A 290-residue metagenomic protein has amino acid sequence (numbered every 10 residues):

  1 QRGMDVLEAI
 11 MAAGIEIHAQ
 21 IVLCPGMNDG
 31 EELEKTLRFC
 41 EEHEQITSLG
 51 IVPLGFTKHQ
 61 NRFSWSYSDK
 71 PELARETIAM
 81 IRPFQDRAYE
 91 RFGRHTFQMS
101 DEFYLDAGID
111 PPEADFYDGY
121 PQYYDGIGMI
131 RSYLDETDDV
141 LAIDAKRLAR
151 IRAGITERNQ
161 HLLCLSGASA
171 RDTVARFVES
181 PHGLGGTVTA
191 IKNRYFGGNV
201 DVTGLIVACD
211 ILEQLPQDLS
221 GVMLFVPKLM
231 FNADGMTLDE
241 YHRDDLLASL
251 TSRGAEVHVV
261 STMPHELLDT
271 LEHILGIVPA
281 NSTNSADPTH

Functional and structural regions predicted by a protein language model:
Q1-M4, E34-T47, R171-V178, A208-C209 (+1 more regions): Phosphate-binding glycine-rich loops and adjacent basic patches that engage nucleotide phosphates, nucleic-acid
G3-F63, E72-E102: Conserved C-terminal portion of the radical SAM core fold that forms the substrate/S-adenosylmethionine-binding
P25-M27, F103, S169-A170, M230: Residues that cap or initiate secondary-structure elements
D29-E31, R62-S68, V200-V202, G235-L238: Short, solvent-exposed loop/turn segments at secondary-structure boundaries
T36, S64-L73, P112-D115, E240-Y241: Short secondary-structure boundary/capping segments
E102-G108: Positively charged, amphipathic N-terminal segments that serve as targeting/anchoring signals
G108-H290: Radical SAM enzyme core and accessory elements
